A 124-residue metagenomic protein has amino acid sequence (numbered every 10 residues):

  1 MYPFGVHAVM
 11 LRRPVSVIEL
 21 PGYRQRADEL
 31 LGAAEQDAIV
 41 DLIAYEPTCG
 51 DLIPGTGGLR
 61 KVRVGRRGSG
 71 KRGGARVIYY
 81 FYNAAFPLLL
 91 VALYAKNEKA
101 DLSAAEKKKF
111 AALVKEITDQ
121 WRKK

Functional and structural regions predicted by a protein language model:
M1-A34, D119: Arg/Lys-rich, positively charged N-terminal/basic patches that mediate binding to nucleic acids
F4-V9, R13, F81-K124: Enriched for short, Lys/Arg-rich terminal
E19, I39, T56-R60: A generic structural signal for short beta-strands and their flanking turns/coil linkers
P21, R76, K108: Active-site phosphate/pyrophosphate-handling residues
G22, L31-D51: Compact soluble domain cores
R26, L42, L113-E116: Residues that form generic nucleotide/phosphate-binding pockets
A33-Q36, R72, K107, A111: Amphipathic alpha-helical transducer elements in NTP-driven molecular machines
C49-L93, E98: Basic/aromatic recognition patch in beta-strand/loop cores that engages polyanionic ligands
